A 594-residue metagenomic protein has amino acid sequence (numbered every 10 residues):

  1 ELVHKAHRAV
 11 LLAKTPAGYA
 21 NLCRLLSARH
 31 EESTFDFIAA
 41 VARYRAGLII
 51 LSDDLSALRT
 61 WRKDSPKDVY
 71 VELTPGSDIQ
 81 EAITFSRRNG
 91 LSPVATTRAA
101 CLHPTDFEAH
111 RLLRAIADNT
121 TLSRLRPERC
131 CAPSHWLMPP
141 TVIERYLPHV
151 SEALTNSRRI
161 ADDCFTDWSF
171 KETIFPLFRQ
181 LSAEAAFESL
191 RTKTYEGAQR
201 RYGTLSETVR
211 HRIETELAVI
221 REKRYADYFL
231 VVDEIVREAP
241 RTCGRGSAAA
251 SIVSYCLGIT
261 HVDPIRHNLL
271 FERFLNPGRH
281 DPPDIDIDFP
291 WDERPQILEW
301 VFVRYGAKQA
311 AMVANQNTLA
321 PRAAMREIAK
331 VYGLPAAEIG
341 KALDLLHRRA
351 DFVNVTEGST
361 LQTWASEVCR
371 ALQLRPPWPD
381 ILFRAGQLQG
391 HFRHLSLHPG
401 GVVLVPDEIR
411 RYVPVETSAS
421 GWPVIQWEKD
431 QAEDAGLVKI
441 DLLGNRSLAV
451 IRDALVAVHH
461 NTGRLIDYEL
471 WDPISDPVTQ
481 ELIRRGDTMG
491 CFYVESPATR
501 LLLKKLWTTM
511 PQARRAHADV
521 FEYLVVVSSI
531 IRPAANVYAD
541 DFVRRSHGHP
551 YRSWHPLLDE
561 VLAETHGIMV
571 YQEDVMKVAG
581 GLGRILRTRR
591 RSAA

Functional and structural regions predicted by a protein language model:
E1-A594: Alpha-helical scaffold/interaction cores of sigma-54-like transcription cofactors and many family A DNA polymerases
